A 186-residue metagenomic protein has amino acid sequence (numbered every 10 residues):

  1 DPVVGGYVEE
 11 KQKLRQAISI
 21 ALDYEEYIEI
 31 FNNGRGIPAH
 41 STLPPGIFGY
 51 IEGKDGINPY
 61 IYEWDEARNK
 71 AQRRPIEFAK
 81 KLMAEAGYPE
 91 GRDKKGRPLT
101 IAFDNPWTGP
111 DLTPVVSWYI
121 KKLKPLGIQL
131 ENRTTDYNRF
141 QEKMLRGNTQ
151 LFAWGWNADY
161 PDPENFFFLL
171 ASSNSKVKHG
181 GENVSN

Functional and structural regions predicted by a protein language model:
P2, I37-A86, W107-V115: Structural transition elements
Y7-V8, Q12-Q16, I20, I28-F31 (+4 more regions): Extracytoplasmic/peripheral linker and loop segments enriched in polar/acidic and small residues with frequent Thr/Pro
Q12, I76-A102: Immediate post-signal peptide segment of exported/extracytoplasmic ligand-binding proteins
Q12, Q16, I20, E25 (+6 more regions): Solvent-exposed, polar/charged alpha-helical surfaces in well-ordered, non-transmembrane soluble domains, broadly
Y24-Y27, G34-P38, I47-Y50, W107-D111 (+2 more regions): Solvent-exposed loop/turn segments at secondary-structure junctions within structured extracellular/periplasmic domains
R97-W107, E131, Q150: Short, well-ordered beta-strand elements
Y119-K122, I128-Q129, R146-W154: Alpha-to-beta junction loops
F152-F166: Ligand-binding clamshell of periplasmic/extracellular solute-binding protein-like
